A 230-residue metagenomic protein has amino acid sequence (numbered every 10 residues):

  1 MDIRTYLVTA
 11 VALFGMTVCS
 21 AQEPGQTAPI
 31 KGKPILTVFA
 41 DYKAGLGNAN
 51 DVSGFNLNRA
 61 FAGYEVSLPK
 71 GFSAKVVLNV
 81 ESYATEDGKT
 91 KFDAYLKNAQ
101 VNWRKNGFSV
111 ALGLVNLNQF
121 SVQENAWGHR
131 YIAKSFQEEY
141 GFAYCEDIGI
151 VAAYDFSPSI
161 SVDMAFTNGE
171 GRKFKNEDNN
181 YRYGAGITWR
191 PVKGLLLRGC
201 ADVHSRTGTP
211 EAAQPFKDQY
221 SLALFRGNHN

Functional and structural regions predicted by a protein language model:
M1-T27: Cleavable N-terminal export/targeting peptides
V11-L13, P29, F55, L224: Intrinsic disorder/low-complexity segments
T17-C19, A84-T85, R172, T207-G208: A short hydrophobic/aromatic micro-motif that marks alpha-helical segments and, especially, helix-coil
E23-G45, A49-N168, N179-G184, T188-C200: Outer membrane beta-barrel
Q119-V122, E170-K175, S205-G208: Short, well-ordered, mixed-charge alpha-helical segments that flank or form enzyme active sites
S159, D178, T188-N230: Detector for outer-membrane/organellar transmembrane beta-barrel domains, recognizing the amphipathic beta-strand
